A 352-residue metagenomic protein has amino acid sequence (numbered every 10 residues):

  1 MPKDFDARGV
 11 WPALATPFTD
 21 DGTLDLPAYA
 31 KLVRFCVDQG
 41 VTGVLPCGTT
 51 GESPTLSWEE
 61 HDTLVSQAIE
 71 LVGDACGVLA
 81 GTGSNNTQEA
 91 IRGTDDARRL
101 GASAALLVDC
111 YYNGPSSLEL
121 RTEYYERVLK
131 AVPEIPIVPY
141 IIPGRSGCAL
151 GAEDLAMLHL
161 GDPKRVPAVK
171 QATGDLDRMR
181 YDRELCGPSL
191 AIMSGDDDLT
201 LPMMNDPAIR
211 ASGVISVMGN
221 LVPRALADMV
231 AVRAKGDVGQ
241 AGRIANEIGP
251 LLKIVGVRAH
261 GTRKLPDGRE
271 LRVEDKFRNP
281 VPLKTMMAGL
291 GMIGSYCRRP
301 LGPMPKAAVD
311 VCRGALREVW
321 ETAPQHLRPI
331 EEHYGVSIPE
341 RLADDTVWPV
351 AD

Functional and structural regions predicted by a protein language model:
P2-L150, P300-G302, H326-D352: Active-site beta->alpha loop and helix N-cap motifs at the rims of alpha/beta catalytic domains
Y29, V65, A90, Y125 (+3 more regions): A general structural signal for well-ordered alpha-helical segments in protein cores
K31, T63, M157, Q240-I244 (+1 more regions): Short, solvent-exposed alpha-helical surface patches in well-structured domains
V33, T94, T200-L201, K284: Short glycine-/small-residue-rich flexible loop motifs, especially phosphate/cofactor-binding loops
V33, V65, T94, R183 (+2 more regions): A generic alpha-helix structural signal
R127-P136, I142-R263, D275: Catalytic alpha/beta core domains of metabolic enzymes, predominantly
P202-D352: Structured C-terminal cap/extension of enzyme domains
